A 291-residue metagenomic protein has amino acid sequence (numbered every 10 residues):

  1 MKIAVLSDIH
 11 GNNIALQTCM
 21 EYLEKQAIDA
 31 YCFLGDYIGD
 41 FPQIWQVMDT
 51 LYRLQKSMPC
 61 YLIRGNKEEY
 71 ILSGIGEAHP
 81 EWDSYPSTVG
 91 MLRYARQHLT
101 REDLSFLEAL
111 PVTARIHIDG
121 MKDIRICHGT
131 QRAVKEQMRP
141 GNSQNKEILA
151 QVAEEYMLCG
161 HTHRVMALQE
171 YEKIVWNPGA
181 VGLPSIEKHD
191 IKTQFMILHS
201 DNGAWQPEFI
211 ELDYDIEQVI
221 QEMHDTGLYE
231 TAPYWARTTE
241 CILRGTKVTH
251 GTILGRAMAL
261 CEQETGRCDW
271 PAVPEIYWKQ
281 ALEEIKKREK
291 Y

Functional and structural regions predicted by a protein language model:
M1-A4, R115-R125, E170-I174, W205-Q206: Beta-strand-turn-beta hairpins that frame and shape the catalytic cleft of phosphate-ester-processing enzymes
K2-S7, G11-Q97: Core catalytic region of metal-dependent phosphoesterases/phosphodiesterases, especially metallo-beta-lactamase-like
H10-A15, G39-P42, K67-L72, R132 (+2 more regions): Active-site environment of divalent metal-dependent phosphoester hydrolases
H79-P86, G120-V152: Active-site-proximal segments of metal-dependent phosphoesterases and phosphodiesterases across multiple
S87-D123: Metallo-beta-lactamase
V134-N202: A contiguous binding-surface segment within folded domains or other stable secondary-structure elements
Y171-P178, G182-Y291: Acidic, His/Gly-rich catalytic cores of divalent-metal-dependent hydrolytic chemistry
